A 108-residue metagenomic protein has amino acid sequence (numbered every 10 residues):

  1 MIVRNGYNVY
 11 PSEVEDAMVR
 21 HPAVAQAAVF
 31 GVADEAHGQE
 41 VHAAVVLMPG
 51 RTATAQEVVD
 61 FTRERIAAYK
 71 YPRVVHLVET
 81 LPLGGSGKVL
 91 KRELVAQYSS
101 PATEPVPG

Functional and structural regions predicted by a protein language model:
M1-K70, T80-P82, V89, E93-A96: AMP-binding/adenylate-forming catalytic core of the ANL superfamily
V75-V78: General small-molecule cofactor/ligand-binding pocket signal
K91-G108: AMP-dependent adenylate-forming
